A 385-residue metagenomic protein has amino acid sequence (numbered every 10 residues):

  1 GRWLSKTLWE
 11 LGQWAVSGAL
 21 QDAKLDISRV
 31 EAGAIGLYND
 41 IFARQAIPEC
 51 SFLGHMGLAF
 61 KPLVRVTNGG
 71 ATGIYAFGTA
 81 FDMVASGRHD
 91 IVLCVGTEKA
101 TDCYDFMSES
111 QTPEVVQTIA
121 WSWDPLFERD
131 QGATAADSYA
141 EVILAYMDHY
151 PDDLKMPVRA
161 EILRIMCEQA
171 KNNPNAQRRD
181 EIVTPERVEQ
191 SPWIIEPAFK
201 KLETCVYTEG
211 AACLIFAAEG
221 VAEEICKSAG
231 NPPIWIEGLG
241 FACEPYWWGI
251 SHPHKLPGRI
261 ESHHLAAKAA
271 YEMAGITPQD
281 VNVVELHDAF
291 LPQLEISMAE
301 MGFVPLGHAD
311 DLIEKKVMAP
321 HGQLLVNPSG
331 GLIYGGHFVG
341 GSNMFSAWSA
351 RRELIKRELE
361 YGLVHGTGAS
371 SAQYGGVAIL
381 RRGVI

Functional and structural regions predicted by a protein language model:
G1-A71, T79, V142-V158, I162-I165 (+6 more regions): Conserved active-site "lid/cap" helical segment
G1-W9, W121, P125, R129 (+9 more regions): Condensing-enzyme catalytic core mediating Claisen C-C bond formation in acyl metabolism
W9, Q13, G73-F77, A136 (+7 more regions): Short alpha-helical patches at coil-to-helix transitions and adjacent helical residues in well-structured domains
I27-L37, P62-N68, V92-T97, M156-R164 (+5 more regions): Beta-strand segments within the central parallel beta-sheet cores of soluble alpha/beta enzyme folds
L37-V95, K99-S138, R179-T204, A242-E244 (+2 more regions): Conserved catalytic cysteine-centered active-site region of acyl-thioester-dependent Claisen-condensing enzymes
D40-P48, Y246-H252, D288-D311, F338-G340 (+1 more regions): Short glycine/threonine-rich loop-to-helix capping motif typified by GTGT followed within a few residues by an Asp-Pro
T67-E98, A136-P174, L214-G220, G335-R357: Active-site-proximal alpha-helical scaffold in enzymes
G96-E109, L163-Q177, E244-G249, F290-I296: Acyl-CoA/ACP chain-elongation machinery
